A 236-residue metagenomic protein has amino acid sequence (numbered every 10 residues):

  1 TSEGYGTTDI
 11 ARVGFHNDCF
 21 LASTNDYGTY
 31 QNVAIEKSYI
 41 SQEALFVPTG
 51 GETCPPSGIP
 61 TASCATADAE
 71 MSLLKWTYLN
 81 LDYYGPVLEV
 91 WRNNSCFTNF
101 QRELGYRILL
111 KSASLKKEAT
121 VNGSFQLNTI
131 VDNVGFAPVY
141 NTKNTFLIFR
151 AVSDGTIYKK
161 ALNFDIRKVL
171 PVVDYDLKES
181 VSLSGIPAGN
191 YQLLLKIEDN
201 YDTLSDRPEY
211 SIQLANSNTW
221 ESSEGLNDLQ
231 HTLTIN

Functional and structural regions predicted by a protein language model:
T1-Y84: Catalytic-core regions of glycoside hydrolase
S57-I59, P86-N93, F125-N128: A short linear-motif detector with a strong N-terminal bias
C64-L115: Catalytic cores of secreted or luminal carbohydrate-active enzymes
F100-N236: Extracellular/luminal regions of secreted and cell-surface proteins that mediate adhesion/ECM remodeling
